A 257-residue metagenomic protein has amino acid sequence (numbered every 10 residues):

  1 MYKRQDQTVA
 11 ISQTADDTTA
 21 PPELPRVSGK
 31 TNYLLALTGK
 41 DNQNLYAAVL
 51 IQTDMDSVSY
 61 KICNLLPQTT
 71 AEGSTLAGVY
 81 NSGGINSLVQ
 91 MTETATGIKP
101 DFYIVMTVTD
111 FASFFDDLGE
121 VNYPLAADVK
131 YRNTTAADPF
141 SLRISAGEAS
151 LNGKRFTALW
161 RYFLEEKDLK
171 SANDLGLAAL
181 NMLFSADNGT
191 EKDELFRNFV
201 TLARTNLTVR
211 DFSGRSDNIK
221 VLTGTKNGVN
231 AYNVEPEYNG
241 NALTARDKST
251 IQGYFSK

Functional and structural regions predicted by a protein language model:
M1: Active-site loops and adjacent core secondary-structure elements that bind or stabilize anionic groups
R4-K257: Non-catalytic, solvent-exposed segments at the cell envelope interface
